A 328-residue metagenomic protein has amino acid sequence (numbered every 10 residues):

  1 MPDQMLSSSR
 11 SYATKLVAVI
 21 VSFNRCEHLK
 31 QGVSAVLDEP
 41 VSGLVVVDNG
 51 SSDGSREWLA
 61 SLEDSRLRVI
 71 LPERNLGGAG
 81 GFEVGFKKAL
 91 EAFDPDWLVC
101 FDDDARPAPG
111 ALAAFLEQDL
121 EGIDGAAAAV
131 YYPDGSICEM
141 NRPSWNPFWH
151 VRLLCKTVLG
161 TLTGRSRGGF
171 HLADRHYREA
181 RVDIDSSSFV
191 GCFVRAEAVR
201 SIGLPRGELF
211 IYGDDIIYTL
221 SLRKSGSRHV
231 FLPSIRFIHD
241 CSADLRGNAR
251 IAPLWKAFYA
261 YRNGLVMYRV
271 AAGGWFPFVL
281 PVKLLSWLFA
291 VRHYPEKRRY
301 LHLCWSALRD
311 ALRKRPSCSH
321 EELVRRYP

Functional and structural regions predicted by a protein language model:
R25-D38: Short, well-formed alpha-helical segments that are part of the catalytic scaffolds of diverse glycosyltransferases
A35, D48-E57, R74, A105: A conserved acidic beta->alpha catalytic loop
A60-G80, K88-A92, I123: Conserved donor nucleotide-binding strand/loop of the catalytic core
D94-D104: Short beta-strand-to-loop acidic/aromatic patch adjacent to the donor-nucleotide binding site
G110-P147: Conserved donor NDP-sugar-binding/catalytic core segment of glycosyltransferases
R167, D174-V194: A recurrent flexible, glycine/aromatic-enriched loop bordering the glycosyltransferase active site that acts as
S186-S187, G191-V194, A198-L204, E208-I235: A short, conserved alpha-helix in the catalytic core of glycosyltransferases
W255-A260, G273-P328: Non-catalytic, C-terminal membrane-associated alpha-helical segments of glycosyltransferases
